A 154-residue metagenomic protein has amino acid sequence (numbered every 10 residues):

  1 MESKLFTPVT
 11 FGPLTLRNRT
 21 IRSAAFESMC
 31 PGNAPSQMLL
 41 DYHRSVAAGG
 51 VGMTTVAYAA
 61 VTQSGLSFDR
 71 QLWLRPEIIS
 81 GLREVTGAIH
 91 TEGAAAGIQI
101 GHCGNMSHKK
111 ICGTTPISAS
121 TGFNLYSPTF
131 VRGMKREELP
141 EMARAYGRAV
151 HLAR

Functional and structural regions predicted by a protein language model:
M1-R154: Flavin-dependent oxidoreductase catalytic cores
